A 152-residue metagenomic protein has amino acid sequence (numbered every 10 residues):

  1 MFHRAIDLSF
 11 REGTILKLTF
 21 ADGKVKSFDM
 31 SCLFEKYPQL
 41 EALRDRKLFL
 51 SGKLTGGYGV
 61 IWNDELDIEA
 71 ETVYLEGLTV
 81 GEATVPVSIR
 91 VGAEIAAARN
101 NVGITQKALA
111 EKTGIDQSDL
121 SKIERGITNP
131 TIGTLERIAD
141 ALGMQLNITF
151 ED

Functional and structural regions predicted by a protein language model:
M1-N129, G133-D152: Motif-centric detector for short Cys/His coordination patterns
